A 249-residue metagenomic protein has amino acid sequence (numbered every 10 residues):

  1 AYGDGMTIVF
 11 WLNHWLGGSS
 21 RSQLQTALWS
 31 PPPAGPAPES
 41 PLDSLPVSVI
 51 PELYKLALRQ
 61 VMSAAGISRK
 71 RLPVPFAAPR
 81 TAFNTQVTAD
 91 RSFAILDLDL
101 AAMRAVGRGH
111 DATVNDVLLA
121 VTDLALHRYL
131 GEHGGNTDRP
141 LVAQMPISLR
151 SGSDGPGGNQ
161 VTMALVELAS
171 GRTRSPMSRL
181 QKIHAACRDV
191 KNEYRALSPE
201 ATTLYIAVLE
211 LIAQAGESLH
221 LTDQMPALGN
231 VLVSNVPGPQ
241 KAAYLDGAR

Functional and structural regions predicted by a protein language model:
A1-R249: Soluble acyl-CoA-dependent acyltransferase catalytic core bearing the H(X)4D motif
